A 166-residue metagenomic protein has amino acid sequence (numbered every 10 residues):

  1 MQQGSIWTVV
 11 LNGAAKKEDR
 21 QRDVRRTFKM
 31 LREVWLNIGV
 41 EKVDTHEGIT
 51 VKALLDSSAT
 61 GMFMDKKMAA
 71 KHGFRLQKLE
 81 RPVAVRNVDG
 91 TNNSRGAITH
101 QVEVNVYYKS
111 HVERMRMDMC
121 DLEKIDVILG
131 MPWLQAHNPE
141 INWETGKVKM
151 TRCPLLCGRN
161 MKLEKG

Functional and structural regions predicted by a protein language model:
M1-D19: Intrinsically disordered, low-complexity interaction arms of viral/retroelements and related host proteins
T8-V10, G48-T50, S57-G166: Aspartic protease core domain of the pepsin/retropepsin superfamily
V10-L11, R25, E41, K149: N-terminal non-cleavable signal-anchor helices
K16-K29: Charged, low-complexity intrinsically disordered regulatory segments in eukaryotic signaling
V24-R26, E41, S94, N105: Outer-membrane beta-barrel proteins
F28-V34, G96-I98: A short catalytic or substrate-binding loop motif that flags glycine-/basic-rich loops and adjacent residues that bind
L31-I49, Y107: A short acidic-Thr-Gly-centered motif at the start of a beta-strand
